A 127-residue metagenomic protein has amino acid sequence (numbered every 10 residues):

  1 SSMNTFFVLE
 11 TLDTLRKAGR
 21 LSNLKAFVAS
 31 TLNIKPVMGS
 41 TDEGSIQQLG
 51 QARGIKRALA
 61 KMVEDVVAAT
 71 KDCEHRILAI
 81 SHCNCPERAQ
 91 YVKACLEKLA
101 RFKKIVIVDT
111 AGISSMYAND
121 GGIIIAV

Functional and structural regions predicted by a protein language model:
S1-A126: Mixed-charge interfacial surface used for oligomerization/domain docking and macromolecular partner engagement
